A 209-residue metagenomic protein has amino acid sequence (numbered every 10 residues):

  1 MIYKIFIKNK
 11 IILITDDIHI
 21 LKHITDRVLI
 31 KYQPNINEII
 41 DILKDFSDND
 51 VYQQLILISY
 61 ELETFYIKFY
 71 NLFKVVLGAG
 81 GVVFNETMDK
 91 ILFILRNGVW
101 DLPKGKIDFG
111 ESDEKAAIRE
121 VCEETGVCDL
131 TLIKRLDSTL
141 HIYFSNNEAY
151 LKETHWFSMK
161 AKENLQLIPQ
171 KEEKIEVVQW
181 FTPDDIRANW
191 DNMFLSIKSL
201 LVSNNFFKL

Functional and structural regions predicted by a protein language model:
I2, G78, K152-W156: Short hydrophobic/aromatic beta-strand or adjacent loop that forms the aromatic wall/cage of a ligand/substrate-binding
I5, K10-K31, V99, Q170-L209: Nudix hydrolase/Nudix homology domain
L21-Q33, F84-C122, V127: Conserved Nudix-box catalytic region and its N-terminal flanking loop in Nudix hydrolases and closely related
I36-G80, E86: Acidic, metal-coordinating catalytic segment for phosphate/diphosphate chemistry, firing primarily on the Nudix
G80, K90, V177: Conserved beta-strand and immediately adjacent loop positions that scaffold enzyme active sites
I107-L195: Unchanged
